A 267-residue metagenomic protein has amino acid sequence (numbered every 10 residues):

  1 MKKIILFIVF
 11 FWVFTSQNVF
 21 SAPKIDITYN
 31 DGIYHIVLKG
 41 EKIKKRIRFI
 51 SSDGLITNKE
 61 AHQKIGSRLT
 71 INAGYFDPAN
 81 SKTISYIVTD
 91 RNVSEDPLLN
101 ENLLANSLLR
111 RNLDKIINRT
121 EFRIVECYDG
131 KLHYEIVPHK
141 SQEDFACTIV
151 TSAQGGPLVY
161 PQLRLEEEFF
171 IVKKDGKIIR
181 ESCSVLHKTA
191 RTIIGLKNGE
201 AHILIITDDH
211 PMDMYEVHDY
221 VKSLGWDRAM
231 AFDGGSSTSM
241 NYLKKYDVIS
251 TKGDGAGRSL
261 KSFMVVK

Functional and structural regions predicted by a protein language model:
I4-V13: Sec-dependent N-terminal signal peptides
I8-V9, N18-F20: Cleavable N-terminal signal peptides
V19-Y128: Zymogen propeptides
G40-K42, I124-L132, L196-E200, Y242-K245: Short acidic-glycine loop/turn motifs at beta-strand connectors
I50-L55, V137-D144, I206-P211: Short, solvent-exposed aromatic-acidic interface loops
N80-S107, I179-A231, S237-K267: Conserved, well-ordered active-site substructure
S107-K173, I179: A substrate-binding/cap region within the structured catalytic cores of diverse enzymes
